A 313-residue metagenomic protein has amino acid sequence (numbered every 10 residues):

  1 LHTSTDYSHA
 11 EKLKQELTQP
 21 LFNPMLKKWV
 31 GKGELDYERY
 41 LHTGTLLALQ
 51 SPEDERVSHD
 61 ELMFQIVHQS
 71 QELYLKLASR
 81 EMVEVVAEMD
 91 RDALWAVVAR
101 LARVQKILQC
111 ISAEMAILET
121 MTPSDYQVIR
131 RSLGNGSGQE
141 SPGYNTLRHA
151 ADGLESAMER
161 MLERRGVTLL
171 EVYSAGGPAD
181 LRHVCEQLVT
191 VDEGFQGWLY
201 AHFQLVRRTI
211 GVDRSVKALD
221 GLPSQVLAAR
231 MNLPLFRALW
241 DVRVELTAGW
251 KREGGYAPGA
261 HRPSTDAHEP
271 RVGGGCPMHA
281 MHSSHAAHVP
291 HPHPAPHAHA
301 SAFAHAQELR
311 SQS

Functional and structural regions predicted by a protein language model:
L1-S313: Surface-exposed peri-terminal alpha-helical interaction modules
